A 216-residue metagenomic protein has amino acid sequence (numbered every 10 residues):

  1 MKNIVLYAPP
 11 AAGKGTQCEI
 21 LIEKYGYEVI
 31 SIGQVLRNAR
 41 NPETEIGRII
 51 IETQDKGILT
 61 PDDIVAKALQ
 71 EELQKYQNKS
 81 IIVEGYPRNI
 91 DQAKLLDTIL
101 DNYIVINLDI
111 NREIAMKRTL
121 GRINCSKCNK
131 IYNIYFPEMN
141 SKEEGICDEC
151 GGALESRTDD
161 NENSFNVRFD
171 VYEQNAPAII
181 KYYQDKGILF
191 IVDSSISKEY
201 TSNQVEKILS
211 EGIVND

Functional and structural regions predicted by a protein language model:
L6: Hydrophobic anchor at the beta1->P-loop junction of P-loop NTPases
P9: P-loop (Walker A) phosphate-binding loop of NTP-binding proteins
K14: Conserved lysine of the Walker
E28-D101, E113, N124-K130, R157: ATP-dependent small-molecule kinase phosphotransfer cores that center on conserved nucleotide phosphate-binding segments
E84, L100-L120, S141-I146: Conserved phosphate-donor/acceptor-positioning beta-strand/loop module used by diverse small-molecule
K117-N166: Cys/His-rich short segments
A153-D216: NTP-dependent small-molecule kinase module
